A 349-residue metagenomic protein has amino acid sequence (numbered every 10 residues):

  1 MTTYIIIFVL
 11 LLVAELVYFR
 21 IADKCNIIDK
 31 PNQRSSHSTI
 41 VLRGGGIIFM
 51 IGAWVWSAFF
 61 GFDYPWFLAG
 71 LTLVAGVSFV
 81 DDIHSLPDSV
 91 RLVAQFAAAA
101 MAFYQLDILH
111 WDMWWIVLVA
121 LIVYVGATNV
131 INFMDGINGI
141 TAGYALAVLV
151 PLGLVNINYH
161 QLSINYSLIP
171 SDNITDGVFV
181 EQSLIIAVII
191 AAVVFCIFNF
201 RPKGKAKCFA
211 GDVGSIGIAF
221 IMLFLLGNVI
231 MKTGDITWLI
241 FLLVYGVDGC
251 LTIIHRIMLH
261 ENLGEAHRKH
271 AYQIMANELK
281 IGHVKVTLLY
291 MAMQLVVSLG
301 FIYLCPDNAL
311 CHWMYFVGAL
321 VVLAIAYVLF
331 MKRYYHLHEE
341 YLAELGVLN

Functional and structural regions predicted by a protein language model:
M1-G246: "…together with the soluble PPM/PP2C metallo-phosphatase catalytic core" -> "…together with the soluble PPM/PP2C
L16-L42, A206, I253-V284, G346-N349: Cytosolic, membrane-interface loops and tails of multi-pass inner-membrane proteins
R20-C25, K203-G204, I257, Y327-E344: Membrane-interface capping segments at transmembrane-helix boundaries
P87-R91, L243, I281-V286, N308-H312: Membrane-interface starts of transmembrane alpha-helices
G234, W238-G264: Active-site pocket-lining segment
L242, H312-Y327: Small-residue-rich transmembrane alpha-helices that serve as helix-helix interface/gating elements in multipass
K269, N277-G300, C305: Alpha-helical transmembrane segments of integral membrane proteins, especially multi-pass inner/plasma-membrane
L299-G318: Extracellular/periplasmic helix-loop-helix junctions in multi-pass membrane proteins
